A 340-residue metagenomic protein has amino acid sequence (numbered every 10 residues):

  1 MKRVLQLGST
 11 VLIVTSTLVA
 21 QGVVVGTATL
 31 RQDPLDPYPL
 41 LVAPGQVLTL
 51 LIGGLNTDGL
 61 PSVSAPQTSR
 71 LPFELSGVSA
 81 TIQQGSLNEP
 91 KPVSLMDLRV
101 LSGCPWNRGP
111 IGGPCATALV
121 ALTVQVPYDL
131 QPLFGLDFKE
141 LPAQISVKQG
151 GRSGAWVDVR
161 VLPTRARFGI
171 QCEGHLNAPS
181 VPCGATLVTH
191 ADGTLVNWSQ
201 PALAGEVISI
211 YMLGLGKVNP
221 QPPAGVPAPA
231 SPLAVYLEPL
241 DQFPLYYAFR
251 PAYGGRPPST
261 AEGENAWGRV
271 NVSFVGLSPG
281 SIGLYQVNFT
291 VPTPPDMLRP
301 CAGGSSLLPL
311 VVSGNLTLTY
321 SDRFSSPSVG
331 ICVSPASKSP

Functional and structural regions predicted by a protein language model:
M1-V11: Bacterial N-terminal signal peptides that target proteins for export
L7, V14, P335-S337: Intrinsically disordered, low-complexity segments
S16-A20: Sec/Tat signal peptide C-region and signal peptidase I cleavage site
Q21-P340: A sequence-level detector for low-complexity, Ser/Thr- and acidic-rich stretches
